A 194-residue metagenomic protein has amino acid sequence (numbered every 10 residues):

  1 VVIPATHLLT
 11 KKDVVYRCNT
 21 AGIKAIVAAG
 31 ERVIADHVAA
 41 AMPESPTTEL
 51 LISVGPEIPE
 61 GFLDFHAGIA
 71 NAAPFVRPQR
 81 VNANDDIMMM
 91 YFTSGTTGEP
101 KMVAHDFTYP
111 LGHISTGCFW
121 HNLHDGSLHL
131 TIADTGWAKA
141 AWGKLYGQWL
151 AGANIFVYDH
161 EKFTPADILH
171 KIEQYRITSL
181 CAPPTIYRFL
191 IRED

Functional and structural regions predicted by a protein language model:
V2-A67: Structural core segment of the AMP-binding/adenylate-forming
T10-D13, D106, T164: Short loop/turn segments at beta->alpha junctions
V15, Q79, A166-L169: Short hydrophobic/charged patches on amphipathic alpha-helices used for structural packing and interfaces
I26, I87, T93-T96, H129 (+2 more regions): Conserved S/T- and glycine-rich ATP-binding loop of Class I adenylate-forming
I26-A39, Y158-H160, E173, I177-D194: Adenylate-forming
S53-E60, A70-F92, E99, N122-L128: Conserved pre-ATP/AMP-binding loop-to-beta segment of ANL
L111-L128, T135-S179, E193: Conserved AMP-binding/adenylation subdomain of ANL enzymes
